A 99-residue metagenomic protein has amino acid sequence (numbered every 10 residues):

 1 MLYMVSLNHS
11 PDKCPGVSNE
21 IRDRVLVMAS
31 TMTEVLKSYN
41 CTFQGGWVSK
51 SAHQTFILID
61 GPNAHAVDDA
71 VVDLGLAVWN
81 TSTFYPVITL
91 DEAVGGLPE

Functional and structural regions predicted by a protein language model:
M1-Q44, V48-H53, P62-A66, I88-E99: Short S/T/G/P-rich N-terminal loop/turn motif that feeds into the first structured element of a domain
T55-I57: A generic structural motif
D60-E92: An amphipathic, aromatic/His-enriched active-site/gating alpha helix that lines ligand/cofactor pockets
